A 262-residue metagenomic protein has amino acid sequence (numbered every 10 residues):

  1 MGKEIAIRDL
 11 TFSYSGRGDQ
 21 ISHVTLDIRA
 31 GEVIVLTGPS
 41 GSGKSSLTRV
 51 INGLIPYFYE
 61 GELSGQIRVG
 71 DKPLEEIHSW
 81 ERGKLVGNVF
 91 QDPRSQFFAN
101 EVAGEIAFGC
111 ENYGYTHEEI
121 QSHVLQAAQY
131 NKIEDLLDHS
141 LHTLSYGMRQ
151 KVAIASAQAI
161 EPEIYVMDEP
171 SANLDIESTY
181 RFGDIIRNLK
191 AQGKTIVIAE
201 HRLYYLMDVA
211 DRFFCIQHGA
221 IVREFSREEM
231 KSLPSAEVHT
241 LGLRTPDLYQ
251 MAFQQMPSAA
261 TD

Functional and structural regions predicted by a protein language model:
M1-I7, F12-H23, I55-E60, H78: A short, flexible loop at the N-terminus of ABC-type nucleotide-binding domains that lies
Q66-E81: ABC ATPase NBD Q-loop/coupling interface
E118-L136: Conserved ABC ATPase "signature" region
S140-L144, M148: Conserved ABC ATPase signature
Y165-D168: Catalytic Walker B motif of ABC-type/P-loop ATPase nucleotide-binding domains
E200-H201: H-loop/switch region of ABC-family ATPase nucleotide-binding domains
A220-L248: Conserved beta-strand-loop-alpha-helix hinge in the C-terminal portion of ABC ATPase nucleotide-binding domains
